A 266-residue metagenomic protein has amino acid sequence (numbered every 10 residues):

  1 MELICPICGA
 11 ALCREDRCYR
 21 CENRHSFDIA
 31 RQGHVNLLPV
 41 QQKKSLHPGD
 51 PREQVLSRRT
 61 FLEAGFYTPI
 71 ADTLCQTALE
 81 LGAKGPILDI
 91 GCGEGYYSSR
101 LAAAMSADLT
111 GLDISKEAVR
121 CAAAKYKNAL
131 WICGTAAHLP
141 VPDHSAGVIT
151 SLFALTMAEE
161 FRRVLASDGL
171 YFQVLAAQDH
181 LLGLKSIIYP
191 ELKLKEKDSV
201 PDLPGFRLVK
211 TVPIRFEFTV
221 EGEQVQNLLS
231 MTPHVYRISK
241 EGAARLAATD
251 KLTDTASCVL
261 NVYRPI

Functional and structural regions predicted by a protein language model:
M1-H47: N-terminal auxiliary segments of SAM/dcSAM-dependent transferases
K44, G49-P69: Class I SAM-dependent methyltransferase Rossmann-like catalytic core, especially the SAM/SAH-binding loop
K84-G93: Conserved class I S-adenosyl-L-methionine
E94-M105: Conserved SAM-binding loop of SAM-dependent methyltransferases across substrates and taxa, primarily the Class I
S115-E117: Conserved SAM/SAH-binding beta-strand->alpha-helix loop
K127-L139: Conserved SAM-binding strand-loop segment of SAM-dependent methyltransferases
D168-Q178: Conserved beta-strand signature within the Rossmann-like core of class I S-adenosyl-L-methionine
I214-I266: Conserved Class I S-adenosyl-L-methionine
